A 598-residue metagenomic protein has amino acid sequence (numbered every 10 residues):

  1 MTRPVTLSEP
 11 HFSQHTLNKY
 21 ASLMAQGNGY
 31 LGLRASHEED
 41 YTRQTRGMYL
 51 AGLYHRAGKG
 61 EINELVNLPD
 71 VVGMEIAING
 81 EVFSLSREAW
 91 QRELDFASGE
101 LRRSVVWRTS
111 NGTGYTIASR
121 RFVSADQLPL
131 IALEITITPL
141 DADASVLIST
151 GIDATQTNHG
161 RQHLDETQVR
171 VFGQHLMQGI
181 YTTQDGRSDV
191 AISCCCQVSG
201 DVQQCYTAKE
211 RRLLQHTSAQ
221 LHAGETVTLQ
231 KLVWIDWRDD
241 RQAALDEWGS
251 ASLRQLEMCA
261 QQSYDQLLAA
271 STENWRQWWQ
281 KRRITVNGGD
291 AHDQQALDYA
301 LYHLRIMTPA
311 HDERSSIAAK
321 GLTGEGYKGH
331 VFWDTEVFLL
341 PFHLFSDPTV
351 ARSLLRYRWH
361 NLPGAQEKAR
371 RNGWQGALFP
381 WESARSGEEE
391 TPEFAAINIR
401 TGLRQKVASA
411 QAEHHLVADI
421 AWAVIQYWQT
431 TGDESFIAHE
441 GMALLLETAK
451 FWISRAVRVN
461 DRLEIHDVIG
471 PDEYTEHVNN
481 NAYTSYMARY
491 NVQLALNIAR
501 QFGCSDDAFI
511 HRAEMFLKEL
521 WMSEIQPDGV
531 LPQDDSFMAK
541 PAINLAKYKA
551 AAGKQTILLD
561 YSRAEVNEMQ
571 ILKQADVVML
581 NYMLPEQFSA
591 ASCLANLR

Functional and structural regions predicted by a protein language model:
M1-Q26, L31-Y327: Acidic/polar, glycine-enriched structural segments that form the non-catalytic walls/loops of the carbohydrate-binding
E134, L297-R305, T335-T349, N361 (+3 more regions): Alpha-helical support elements that line or immediately flank enzyme active sites and cofactor-binding pockets
A142, V146, D239-D246, A251 (+6 more regions): Inter-helical turn/loop segments and adjacent helix faces that build the functional surface of alpha-helical bundle
Y299-I306, Y357-G364, A443-R455, Y490 (+2 more regions): Alpha-helical scaffold segments in carbohydrate-active enzymes
T308-T323, T349-W422, W428, S435-H439 (+2 more regions): Helix-terminus loop motifs that line ligand-binding clefts
T323-W333, R404-V417, E473-S485, D560-Q574 (+1 more regions): Solvent-exposed loop and edge beta-strand segments that line ligand/cofactor-binding and catalytic clefts
V331-N361, Q493, N497-R500, C504 (+1 more regions): Active-site core of glycosidic bond-cleaving carbohydrate-active enzymes
T401, E447, F451-A508, R512-M515: Acidic/histidine-rich catalytic neighborhood
